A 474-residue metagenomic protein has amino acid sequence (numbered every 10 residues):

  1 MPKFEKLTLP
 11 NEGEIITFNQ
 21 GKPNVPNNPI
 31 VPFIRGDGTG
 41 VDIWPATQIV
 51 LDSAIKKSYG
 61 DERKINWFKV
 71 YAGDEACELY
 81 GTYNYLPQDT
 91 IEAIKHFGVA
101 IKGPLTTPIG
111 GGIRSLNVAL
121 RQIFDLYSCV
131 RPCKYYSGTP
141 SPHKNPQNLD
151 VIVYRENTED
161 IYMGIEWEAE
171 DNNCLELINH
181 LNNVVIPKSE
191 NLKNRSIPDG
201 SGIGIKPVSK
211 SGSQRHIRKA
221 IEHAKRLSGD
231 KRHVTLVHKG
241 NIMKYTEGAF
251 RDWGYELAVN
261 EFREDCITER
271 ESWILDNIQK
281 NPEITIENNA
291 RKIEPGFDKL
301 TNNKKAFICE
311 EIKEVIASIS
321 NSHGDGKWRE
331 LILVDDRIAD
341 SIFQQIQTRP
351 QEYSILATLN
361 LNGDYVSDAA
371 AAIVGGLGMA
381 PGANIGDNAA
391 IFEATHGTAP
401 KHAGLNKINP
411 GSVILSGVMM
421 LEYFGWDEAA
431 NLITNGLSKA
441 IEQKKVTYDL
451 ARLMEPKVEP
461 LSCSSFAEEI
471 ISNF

Functional and structural regions predicted by a protein language model:
P2-N11, A76-E78, W328-R329, F343-K445: Glycine-rich phosphate/nucleotide-binding loop
L7-I65: N-terminal phosphate-binding or glycine-rich loops at protein starts, especially the Walker A/P-loop of NTPases
E12, P32, S53-A54, S58-Y59 (+6 more regions): Structural/interface elements that position substrates and couple domains in central-metabolism enzymes
P26-N27, P32-I34, G38-Q48, L181-R337: Glycine-rich phosphate/diphosphate-binding loop of Rossmann-like nucleotide-binding domains
D37-G40, G98, Y154, A220 (+4 more regions): Buried hydrophobic positions in well-ordered alpha/beta secondary-structure cores of metabolic enzymes
D52, K56, G60, H96-V99 (+10 more regions): Generic secondary-structure signature for well-ordered alpha-helical cores
E75-N191, G202-I203, N360-Y365: N-terminal glycine-rich phosphate/adenylate-binding segment common to multiple enzyme folds
A93-T106, C266, N281-N388: Glycine-rich phosphate-binding loop
